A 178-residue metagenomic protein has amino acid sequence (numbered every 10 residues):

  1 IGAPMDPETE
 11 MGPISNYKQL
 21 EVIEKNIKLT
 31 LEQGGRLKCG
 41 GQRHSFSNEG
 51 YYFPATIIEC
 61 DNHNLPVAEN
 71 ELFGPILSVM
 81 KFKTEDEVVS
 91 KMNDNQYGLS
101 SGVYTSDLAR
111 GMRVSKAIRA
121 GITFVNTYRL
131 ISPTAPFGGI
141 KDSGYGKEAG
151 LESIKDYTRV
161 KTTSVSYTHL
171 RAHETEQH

Functional and structural regions predicted by a protein language model:
I1-N62, V125, R171: ALDH superfamily catalytic-core signature
M11, S45, Y52-R171: Conserved C-terminal structural/oligomerization subdomain of aldehyde/semialdehyde dehydrogenase
T30, T163-S164, Q177: A broad "ordered helical/assembly scaffold" signature
A172-H178: A short, hydrophobic C-terminal helix/tail in secreted or cell-surface proteins
